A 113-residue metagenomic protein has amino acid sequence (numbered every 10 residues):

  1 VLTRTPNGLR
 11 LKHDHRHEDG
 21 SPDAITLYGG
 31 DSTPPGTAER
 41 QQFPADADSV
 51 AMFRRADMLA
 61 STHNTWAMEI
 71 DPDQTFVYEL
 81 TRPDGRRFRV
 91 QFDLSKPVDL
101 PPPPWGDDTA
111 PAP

Functional and structural regions predicted by a protein language model:
T3, A67-E69, Q91-D93: Generic structural detector for well-ordered beta-strands
T3-R54: An exposed acidic His-Trp-rich patch
T26, D73-T75, L80-P113: Edge beta-strand at a domain terminus
R40-R86: Helix-rich interaction surfaces within compact, conserved domain-sized segments that mediate assembly or partner
